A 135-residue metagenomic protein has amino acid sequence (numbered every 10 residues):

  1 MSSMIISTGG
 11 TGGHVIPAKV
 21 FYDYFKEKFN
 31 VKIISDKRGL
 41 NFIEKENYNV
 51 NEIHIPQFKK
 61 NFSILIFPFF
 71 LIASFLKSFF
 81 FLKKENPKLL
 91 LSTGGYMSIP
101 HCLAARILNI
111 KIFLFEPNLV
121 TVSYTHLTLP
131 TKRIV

Functional and structural regions predicted by a protein language model:
S3-M4, L90: Conserved hydrophobic helix-helix packing surfaces used for dimerization/oligomerization
M4-G9, V31-F70: Conserved nucleotide-sugar phosphate-binding/catalytic loop shared by glycosyltransferases and other
G9, G95, E116-L119: Histidine-centered beta-alpha loop that forms part of the nucleotide-sugar donor binding/catalytic region in diverse
H14-F25, R38: Short amphipathic alpha-helix
R38-N41, L89-L108: An aromatic- and histidine-rich active-site surface loop
K60-L89, I107: An amphipathic, basic-hydrophobic alpha-helix
A104, L108-Y124: A short, histidine- and acid-enriched strand-loop-helix "catalytic/donor-clamping" loop that lines the nucleotide-sugar
T125-T131: Conserved small/polar residues in nucleotide/adenosyl-binding loops
